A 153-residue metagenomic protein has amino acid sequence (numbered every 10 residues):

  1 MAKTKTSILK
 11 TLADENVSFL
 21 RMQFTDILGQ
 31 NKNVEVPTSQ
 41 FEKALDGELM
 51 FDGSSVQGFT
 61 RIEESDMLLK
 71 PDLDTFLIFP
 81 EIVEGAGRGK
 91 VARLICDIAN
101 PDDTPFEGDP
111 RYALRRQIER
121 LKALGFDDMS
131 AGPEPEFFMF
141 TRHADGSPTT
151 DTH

Functional and structural regions predicted by a protein language model:
M1-H153: Glycine-rich, acidic/polar active-site loops that bind/position phosphate-bearing ligands
